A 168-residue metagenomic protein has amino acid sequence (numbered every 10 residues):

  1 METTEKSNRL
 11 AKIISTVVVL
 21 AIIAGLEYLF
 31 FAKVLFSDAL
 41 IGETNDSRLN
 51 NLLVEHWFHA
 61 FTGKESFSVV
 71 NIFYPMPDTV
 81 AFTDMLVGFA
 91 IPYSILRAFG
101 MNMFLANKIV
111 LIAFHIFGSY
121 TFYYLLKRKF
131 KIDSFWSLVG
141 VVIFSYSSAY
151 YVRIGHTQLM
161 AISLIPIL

Functional and structural regions predicted by a protein language model:
M1-A32: Start-transfer (signal-anchor) and selected internal transmembrane alpha helices of multi-pass inner/ER membrane
N8, K12, M103-N107, L168: Membrane-interface helix-boundary signature
K12, I22-I23, K64, L126 (+1 more regions): Short secondary-structure boundary micro-motifs
V17, F73-Y74, W136-L138: Short hydrophobic "helix-edge" motifs at membrane interfaces and signal-peptide entry regions
A24-G118, V142-S163: Membrane-interface coil-to-helix junctions
L29-A32, K127-K129, L168: Structural signal for the C-terminal ends of transmembrane alpha-helices and the immediately following loop
G118-L126, I165-L168: Transmembrane alpha-helical segments
F122-S145: Transmembrane-helix signature of polytopic, membrane-embedded enzymes that assemble or transfer cell-envelope glycans
